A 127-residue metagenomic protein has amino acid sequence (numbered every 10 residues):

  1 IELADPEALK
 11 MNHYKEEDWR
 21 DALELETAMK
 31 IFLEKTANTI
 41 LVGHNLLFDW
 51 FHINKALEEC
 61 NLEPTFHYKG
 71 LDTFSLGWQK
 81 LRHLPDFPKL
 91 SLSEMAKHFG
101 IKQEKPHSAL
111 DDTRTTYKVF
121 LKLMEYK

Functional and structural regions predicted by a protein language model:
I1-H52, S93, K97-I101, H107: Conserved non-catalytic scaffold segment of RNase H-like nuclease domains
D49, D72, D112: Acidic active-site catalytic centers that drive phospho-/nucleotidyl reactions and related ester hydrolyses
D49-K69: Substrate-recognition/cap helix-loop segment adjacent to the acidic, metal-dependent catalytic center of Asp-based
L57-E58, L62, W78-R82, G100: A generic structural signal for secondary-structure junctions that act as hinges or helix/strand caps at the edges
G70-D86: Short alpha-helix plus adjacent loop in nuclease-associated cores
L84-M95: A structural motif
K97-H98, E104, L110, R114-K127: Acidic two-metal-ion nuclease catalytic site recognized across multiple nuclease folds, prominently DnaQ/RNase D-T
